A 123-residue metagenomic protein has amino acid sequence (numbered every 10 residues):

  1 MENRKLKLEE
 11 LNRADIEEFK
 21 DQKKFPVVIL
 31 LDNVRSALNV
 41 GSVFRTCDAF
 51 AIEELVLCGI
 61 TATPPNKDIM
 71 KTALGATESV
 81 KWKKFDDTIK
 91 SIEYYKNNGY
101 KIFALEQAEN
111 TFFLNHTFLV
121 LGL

Functional and structural regions predicted by a protein language model:
M1-L123: Post-transcriptional modification and biogenesis factors for structured RNAs of the translation apparatus
